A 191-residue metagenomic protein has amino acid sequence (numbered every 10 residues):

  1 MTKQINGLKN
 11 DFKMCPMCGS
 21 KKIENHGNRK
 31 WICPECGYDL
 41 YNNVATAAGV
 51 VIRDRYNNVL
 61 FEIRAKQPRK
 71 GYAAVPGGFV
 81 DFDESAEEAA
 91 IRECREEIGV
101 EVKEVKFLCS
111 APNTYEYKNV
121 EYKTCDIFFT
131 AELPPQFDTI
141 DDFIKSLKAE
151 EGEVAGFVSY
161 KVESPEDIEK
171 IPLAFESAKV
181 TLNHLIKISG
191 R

Functional and structural regions predicted by a protein language model:
M1-N10, V50, S164-E169, V180-R191: A broadly conserved sequence feature marking short terminus-proximal activation segments in nucleic acid-centric
Q4-V50, R55: Acidic, metal-coordinating catalytic segment for phosphate/diphosphate chemistry, firing primarily on the Nudix
I5, D54-E96: Conserved Nudix-box catalytic region and its N-terminal flanking loop in Nudix hydrolases and closely related
N10, N28, A45, D54 (+4 more regions): A generic fold-level signal
I32, A74, F128: Conserved beta-strand segments that form the floor/walls of ligand-binding pockets within enzyme and binding domains
G49, L60-I63, K145: Beta-strand scaffold of nucleotide-dependent catalytic cores
I52-R53, F61, A131, S159: Conserved hydrophobic "DFG−1" position in protein kinase catalytic cores
V80-K106, A111-A174: Unchanged
